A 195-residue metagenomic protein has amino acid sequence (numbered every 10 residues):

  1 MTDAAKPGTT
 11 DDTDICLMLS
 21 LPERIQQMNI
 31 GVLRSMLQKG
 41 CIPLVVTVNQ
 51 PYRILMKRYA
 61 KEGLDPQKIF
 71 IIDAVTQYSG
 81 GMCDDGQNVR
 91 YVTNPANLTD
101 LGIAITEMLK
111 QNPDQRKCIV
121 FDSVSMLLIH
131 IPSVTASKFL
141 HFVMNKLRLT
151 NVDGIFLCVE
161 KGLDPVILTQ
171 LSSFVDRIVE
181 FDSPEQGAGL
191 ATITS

Functional and structural regions predicted by a protein language model:
M1-R58: Glycine-rich P-loop/Walker A and Walker A-like loops and their local beta1-loop-alpha1 context in P-loop NTPases
A4-P7, T13, K61-P95: Nucleotide-state-sensitive switch-loop elements of NTP-binding domains
L17, L44, C118-F121, I155: Structural motif
K39, D65, S173-V175: Short, structured coil segments at secondary-structure junctions
P51-M56, S79-G80, L163-V166: Short, charged/polar "capping" segments at the starts of alpha-helices and the immediately preceding loops
G81-F142: Phosphate-binding/switch loop-helix module in NTP-utilizing enzymes
A136-G162: Substrate-engagement module of ASCE P-loop NTPases
V152-D153, C158-S195: Phosphate-binding/switch region of NTP-binding enzymes
